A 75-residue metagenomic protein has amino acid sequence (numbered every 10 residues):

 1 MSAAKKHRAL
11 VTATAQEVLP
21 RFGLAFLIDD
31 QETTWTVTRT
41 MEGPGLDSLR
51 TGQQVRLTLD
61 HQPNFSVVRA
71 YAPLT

Functional and structural regions predicted by a protein language model:
A3-R21: Structural detector for short beta-strands of small beta-barrel domains
K6, E42-T58: Short nucleic-acid-contacting surface segments enriched for D/E, G, S/T with interspersed K/R
A9-A13, A25, L57, S66: Small-residue-enriched segments and motifs
V11, A15-E17, L27, A72-L74: Short stretches within intrinsically disordered, low-complexity N-terminal or propeptide regions
P20-T38: OB-fold (S1/OB) nucleic-acid-binding surfaces
T38-P44, A72-T75: A short, sequence-level motif marking secondary-structure junctions
D60-T75: OB-fold/S1-family single-stranded nucleic acid-binding modules
